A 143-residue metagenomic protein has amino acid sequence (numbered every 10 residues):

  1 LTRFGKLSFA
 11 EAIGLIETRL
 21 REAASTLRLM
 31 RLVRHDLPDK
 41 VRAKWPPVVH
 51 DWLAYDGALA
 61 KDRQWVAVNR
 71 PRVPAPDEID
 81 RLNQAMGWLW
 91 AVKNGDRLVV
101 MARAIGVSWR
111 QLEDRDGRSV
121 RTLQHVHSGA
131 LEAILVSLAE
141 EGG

Functional and structural regions predicted by a protein language model:
L1-A91, Q111, D116, V120 (+1 more regions): N-terminal interaction/assembly modules
L15, R19, G95-V99, V126: Residue-level detector of well-ordered alpha-helical segments, enriched for hydrophobic/aromatic packing positions
A91-S108: Short amphipathic alpha helix immediately N-terminal
R103-A104, D116, H127: A general structural motif at alpha-helix termini
R110, E132: Alpha-helical elements of the RecA-like P-loop NTPase motor core of helicases
H127, I134, L138: DNA major-groove recognition helix of helix-turn-helix
